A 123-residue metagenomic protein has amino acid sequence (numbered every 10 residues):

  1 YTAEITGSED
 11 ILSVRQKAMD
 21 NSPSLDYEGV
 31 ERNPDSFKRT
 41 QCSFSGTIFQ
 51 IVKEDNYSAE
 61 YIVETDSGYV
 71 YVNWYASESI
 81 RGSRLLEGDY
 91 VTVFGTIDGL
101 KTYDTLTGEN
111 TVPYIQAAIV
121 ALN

Functional and structural regions predicted by a protein language model:
Y1-N123: OB-fold and OB-like single-stranded nucleic-acid-recognition modules and their adjacent interaction interfaces
